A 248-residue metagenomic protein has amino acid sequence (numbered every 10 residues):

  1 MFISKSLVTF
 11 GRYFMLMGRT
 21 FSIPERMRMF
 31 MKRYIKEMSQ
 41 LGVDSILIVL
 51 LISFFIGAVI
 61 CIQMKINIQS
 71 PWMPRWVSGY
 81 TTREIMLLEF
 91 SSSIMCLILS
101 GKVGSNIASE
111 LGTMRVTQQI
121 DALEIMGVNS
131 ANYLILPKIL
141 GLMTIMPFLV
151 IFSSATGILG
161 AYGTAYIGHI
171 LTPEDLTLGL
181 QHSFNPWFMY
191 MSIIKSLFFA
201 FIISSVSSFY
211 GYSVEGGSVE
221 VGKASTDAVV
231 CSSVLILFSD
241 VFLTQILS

Functional and structural regions predicted by a protein language model:
M1-K32, Y210, E215: Short, membrane-interfacial amphipathic segments enriched in basic
E25-L51: Membrane-interface helix starts
L41-I94, I98: Active-site cofactor/substrate anionic-group-binding motifs, chiefly glycine- and Lys/Arg-rich phosphate-binding loops
G42, I46, L50, F90 (+4 more regions): Selective transmembrane-helix segments that form parts of the transport pathway or gating/packing helices in multipass
I52-F55, L99, L136-A165, F198 (+2 more regions): Hydrophobic alpha-helical transmembrane segments that constitute the membrane-spanning cores of multi-pass membrane
Q63-L87, S154-L197, S205-A224, I246-S248: Membrane-interfacial helix-loop-helix connectors in multipass membrane proteins
L111-I135, V221: Short cytoplasmic-facing helical segments at TM-TM junctions of multi-pass membrane proteins
V221, D227-L243: Final/C-terminal transmembrane alpha-helix of multipass membrane proteins
